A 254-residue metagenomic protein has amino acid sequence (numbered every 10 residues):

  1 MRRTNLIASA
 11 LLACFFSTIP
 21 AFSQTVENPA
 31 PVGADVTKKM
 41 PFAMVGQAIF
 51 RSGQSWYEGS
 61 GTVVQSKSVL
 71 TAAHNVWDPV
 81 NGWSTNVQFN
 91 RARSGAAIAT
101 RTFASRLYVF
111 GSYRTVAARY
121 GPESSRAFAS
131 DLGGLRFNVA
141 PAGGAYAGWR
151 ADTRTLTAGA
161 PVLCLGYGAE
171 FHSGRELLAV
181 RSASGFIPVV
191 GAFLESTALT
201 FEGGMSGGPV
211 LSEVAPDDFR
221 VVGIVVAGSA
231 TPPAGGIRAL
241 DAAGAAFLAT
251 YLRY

Functional and structural regions predicted by a protein language model:
M1-A8: Bacterial N-terminal signal peptides that target proteins for export
L12, I19-V64, G111, L240-Y254: Protease-domain processing segments flanking chymotrypsin-fold serine proteases, especially trypsin-like
T25-A43, F50-W56, W77, N81-A142: Conserved catalytic-core segment of clan PA serine endopeptidases
A43-R91, S184-V190, S229, G235-D241: Catalytic histidine site
G53-S55, S94-A99, S173-G174, V214-R220 (+1 more regions): Short, solvent-exposed loop/turn segments that connect beta-strands within catalytic domains and beta-strand-rich
N75-W77, R93-A96, V139-A142, G168-E170 (+2 more regions): Acidic glycine-/aspartate-rich tracts in secreted/extracellular proteins
F128-F201, G235: Chymotrypsin/trypsin-fold serine protease catalytic domain
L199-V225: Catalytic nucleophile loop of clan PA
